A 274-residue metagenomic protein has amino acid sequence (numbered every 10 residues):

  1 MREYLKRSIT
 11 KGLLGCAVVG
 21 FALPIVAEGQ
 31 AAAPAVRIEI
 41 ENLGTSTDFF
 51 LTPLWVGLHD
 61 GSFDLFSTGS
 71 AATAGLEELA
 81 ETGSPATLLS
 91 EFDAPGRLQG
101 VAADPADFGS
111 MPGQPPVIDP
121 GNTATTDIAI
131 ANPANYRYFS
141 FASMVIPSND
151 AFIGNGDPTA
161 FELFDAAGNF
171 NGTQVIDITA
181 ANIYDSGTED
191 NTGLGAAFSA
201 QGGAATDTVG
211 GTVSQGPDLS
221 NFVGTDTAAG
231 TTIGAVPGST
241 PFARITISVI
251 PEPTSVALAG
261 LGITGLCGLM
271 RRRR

Functional and structural regions predicted by a protein language model:
R2-G15: Bacterial N-terminal signal peptides that target proteins for export
G12-P24, G265: Bacterial N-terminal signal peptides
L23-A31: Sec/Tat signal peptide C-region and signal peptidase I cleavage site
A31-F63, V223-V249: A long-range scaffold signal marking pre-active-site subdomains of enzyme folds
A32-A35, L43-G168: Structured domain cores in non-transmembrane regions
F66, G75, G168-V249: Extracellular low-complexity, O-glycosylation-prone Ser/Thr/Pro/Gly-rich "stalks" and linkers flanking catalytic
E252-L269: A short, hydrophobic C-terminal helix/tail in secreted or cell-surface proteins
M270-R274: Short, charged juxtamembrane terminal tails flanking transmembrane helices
